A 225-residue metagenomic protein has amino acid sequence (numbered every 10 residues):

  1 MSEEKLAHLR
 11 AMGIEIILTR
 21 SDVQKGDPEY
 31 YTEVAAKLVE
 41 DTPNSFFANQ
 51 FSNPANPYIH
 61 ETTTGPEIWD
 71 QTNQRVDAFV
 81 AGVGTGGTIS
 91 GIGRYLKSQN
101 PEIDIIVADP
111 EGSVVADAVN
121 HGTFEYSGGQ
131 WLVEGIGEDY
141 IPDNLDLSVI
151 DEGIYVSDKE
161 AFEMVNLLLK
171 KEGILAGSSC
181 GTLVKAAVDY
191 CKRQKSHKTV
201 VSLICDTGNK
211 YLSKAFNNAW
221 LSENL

Functional and structural regions predicted by a protein language model:
M1-L6, G82-G93, V115, S179-A187: Short glycine/serine/threonine-rich phosphate/pyrophosphate-binding segments that cradle anionic phosphate groups
M1-V34, L225: A glycine-rich helix N-cap at a beta->alpha junction
R10-I17, E33-K37, T64-P66, G122-S127 (+2 more regions): Short, hinge-like loop/turn segments at secondary-structure boundaries
E15, E102-D104, T199: Residues at the starts of beta-strands that form the adenosine-phosphate
E29-T32, N44, S98-S178, R193 (+1 more regions): Active-site/ligand-binding loops adjacent to catalytic centers
T42-V83, L147, D151, Y155 (+1 more regions): Active-site/ligand-binding-proximal alpha/beta "capping" segment
S52-A55, G84-G87, D109-V114, L132 (+4 more regions): Glycine-rich beta-alpha junction loops
T199-L225: Glycine/aspartate-rich loop-and-adjacent alpha/beta segment that forms the canonical ThDP
